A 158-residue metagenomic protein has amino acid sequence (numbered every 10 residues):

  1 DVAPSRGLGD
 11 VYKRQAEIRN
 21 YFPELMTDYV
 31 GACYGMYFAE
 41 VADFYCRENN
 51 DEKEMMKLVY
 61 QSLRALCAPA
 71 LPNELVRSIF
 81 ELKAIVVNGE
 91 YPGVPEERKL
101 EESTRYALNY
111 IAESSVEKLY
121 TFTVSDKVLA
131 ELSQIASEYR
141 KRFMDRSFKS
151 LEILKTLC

Functional and structural regions predicted by a protein language model:
D1-Y12: Single conserved hydrophobic/aromatic residue that forms the stacking wall/gate of nucleotide- or nucleobase-binding
G7, E17, E24, D28 (+3 more regions): Residue-level preference for alpha-helix termini and adjacent loops
K13, E17-V87: Internal, conserved structured core segments that host functional sites
P69, N73-C158: C-terminal, charged interaction/regulatory segments at domain termini
